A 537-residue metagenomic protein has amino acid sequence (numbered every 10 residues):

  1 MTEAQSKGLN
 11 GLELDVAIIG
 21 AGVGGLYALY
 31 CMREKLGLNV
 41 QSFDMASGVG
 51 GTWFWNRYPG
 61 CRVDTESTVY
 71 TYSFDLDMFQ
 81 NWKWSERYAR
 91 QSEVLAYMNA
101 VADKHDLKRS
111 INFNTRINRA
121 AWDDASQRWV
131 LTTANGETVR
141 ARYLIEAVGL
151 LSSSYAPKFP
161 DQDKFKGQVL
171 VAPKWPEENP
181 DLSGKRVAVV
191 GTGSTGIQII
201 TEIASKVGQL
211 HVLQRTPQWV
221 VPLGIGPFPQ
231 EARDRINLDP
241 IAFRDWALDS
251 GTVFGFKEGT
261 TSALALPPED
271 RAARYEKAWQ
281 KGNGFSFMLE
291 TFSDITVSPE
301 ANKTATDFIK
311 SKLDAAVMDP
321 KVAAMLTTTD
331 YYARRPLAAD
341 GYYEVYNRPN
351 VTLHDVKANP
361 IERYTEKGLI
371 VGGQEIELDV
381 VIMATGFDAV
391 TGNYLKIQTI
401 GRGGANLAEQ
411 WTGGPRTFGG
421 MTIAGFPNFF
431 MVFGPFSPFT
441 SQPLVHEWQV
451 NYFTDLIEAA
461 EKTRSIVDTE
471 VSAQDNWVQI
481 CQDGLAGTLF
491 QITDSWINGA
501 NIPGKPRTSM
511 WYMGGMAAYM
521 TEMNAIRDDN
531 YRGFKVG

Functional and structural regions predicted by a protein language model:
T2-V16, A21, L26, Y30-Q162 (+4 more regions): N-terminal FAD-binding dinucleotide-binding subdomain shared by FAD-dependent oxidases/monooxygenases
G11-E13, G167, G184: A glycine-biased structural micro-motif
D163-V169: Active-site proximal beta-strand in glycosyltransferases
A172-W175: Active-site glycine-rich loop that binds ribose-phosphate moieties when present
N179-V187: Glycine-rich NAD(P)-binding loop of Rossmann-like domains
I200: Ligand/cofactor pocket segment of small-molecule handling proteins
